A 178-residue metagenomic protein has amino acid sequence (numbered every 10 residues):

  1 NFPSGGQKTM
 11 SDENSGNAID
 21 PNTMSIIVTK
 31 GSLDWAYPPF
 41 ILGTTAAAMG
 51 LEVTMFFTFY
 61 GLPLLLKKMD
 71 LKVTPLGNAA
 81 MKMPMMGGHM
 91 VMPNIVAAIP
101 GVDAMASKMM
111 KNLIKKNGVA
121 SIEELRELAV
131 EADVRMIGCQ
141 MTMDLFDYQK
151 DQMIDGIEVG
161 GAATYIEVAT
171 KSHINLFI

Functional and structural regions predicted by a protein language model:
N1-T9: Short, Lys/Arg-enriched N-terminal segments with co-localized hydrophobic residues within the first ~10-30 amino acids
I26-A36, L65-L66, L113-I114: Short, glycine-rich nucleotide/cofactor-binding loops
Y37-M49, M55: Histidine-anchored nucleotide/phosphate-binding helix
V53-F59, I137-Q140: Short internal beta-strands
L62-P75: N-terminal beta-loop-helix "entrance" segment that forms/cooperates in small-molecule cofactor or anionic ligand
V73-M110, I114, G118: A glycine-rich helix N-cap at a beta->alpha junction
D103-G160, T164: A charged, amphipathic interaction segment
N175-I178: Short hydrophobic/aromatic patches at helix-to-coil boundaries
